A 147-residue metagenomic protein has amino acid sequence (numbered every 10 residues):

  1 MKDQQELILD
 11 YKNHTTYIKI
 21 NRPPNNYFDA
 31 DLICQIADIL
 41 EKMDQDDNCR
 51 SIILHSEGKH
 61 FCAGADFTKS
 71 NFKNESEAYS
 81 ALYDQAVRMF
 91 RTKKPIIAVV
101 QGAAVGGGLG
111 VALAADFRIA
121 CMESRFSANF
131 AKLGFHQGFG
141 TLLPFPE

Functional and structural regions predicted by a protein language model:
M1-E57: Conserved CoA-thioester-binding segment of acyl-CoA-metabolizing enzymes
I18, L54, D66, V111-A112: Hydrophobic/aromatic residues within transmembrane alpha-helices of multi-pass small-molecule transporters
N26, C34-Q35, N48, H55-R91 (+2 more regions): Glycine- (often His-adjacent) and acidic-residue-rich active-site loop that binds/positions the CoA thioester
A30-D31, A65, G110, G140: Generic recognition of short, well-ordered alpha-helical segments
Q85, M89, V99, V105-E147: CoA-thioester-processing core
